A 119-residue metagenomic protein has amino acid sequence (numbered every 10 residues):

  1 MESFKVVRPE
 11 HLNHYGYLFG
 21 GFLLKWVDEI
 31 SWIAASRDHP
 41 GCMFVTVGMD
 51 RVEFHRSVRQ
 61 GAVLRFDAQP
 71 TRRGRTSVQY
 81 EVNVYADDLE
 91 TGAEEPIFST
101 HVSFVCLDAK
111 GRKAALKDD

Functional and structural regions predicted by a protein language model:
M1-E2, V58-Q60, T71-D119: HotDog/MaoC-like acyl-thioester-processing domains
M1-G48, V105-D119: Hot-dog-fold acyl-thioester-processing enzymes
V7-H11, M49-R56, A86-D88: Short, well-ordered turn and helix-capping elements at secondary-structure junctions
W32-D67, T71-R73, S77-V78, E95-T100: Hydrophobic beta-strand-centered segment that forms part of the acyl-chain substrate-binding groove
